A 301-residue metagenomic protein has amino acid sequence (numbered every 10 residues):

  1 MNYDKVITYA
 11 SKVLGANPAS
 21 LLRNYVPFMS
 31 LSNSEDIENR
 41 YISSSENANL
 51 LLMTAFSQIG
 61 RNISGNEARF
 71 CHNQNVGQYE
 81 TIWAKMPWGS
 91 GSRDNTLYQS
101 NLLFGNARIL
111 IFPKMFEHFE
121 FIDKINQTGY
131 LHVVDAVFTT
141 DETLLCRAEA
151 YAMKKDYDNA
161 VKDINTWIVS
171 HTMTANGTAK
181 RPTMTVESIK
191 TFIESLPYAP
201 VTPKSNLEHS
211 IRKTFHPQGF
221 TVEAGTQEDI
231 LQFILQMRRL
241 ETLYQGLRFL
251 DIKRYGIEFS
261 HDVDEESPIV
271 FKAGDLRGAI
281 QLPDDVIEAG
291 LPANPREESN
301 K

Functional and structural regions predicted by a protein language model:
M1-I63, D94-K301: Acidic/polar-rich alpha-helix caps and helix-coil junctions
E67, H72-E80: Non-catalytic, low-structured ubiquitin/UBL-interacting segments
G77-Q78, W83-A84, G91-R93: Active-site core of glycosidic bond-cleaving carbohydrate-active enzymes
